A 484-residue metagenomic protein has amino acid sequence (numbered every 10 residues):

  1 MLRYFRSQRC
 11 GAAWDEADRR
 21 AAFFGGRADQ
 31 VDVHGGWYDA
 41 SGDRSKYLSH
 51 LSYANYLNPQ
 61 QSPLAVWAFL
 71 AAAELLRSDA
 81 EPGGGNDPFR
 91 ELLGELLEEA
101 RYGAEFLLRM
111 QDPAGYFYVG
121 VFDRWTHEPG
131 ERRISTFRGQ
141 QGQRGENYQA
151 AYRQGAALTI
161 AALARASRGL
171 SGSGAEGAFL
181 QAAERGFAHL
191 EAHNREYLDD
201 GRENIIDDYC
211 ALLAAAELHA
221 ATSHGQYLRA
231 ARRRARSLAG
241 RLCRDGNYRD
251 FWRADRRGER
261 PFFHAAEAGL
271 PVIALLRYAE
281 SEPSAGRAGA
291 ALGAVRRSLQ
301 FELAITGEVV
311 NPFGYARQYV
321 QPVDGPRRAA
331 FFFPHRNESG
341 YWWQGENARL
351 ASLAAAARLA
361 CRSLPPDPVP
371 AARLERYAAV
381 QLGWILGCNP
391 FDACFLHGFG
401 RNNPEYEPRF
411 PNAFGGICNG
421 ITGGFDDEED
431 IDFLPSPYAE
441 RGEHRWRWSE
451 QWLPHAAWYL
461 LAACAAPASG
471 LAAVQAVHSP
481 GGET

Functional and structural regions predicted by a protein language model:
L2-T484: Glycan-recognition and catalytic cores of secretory/periplasmic carbohydrate-active enzymes
